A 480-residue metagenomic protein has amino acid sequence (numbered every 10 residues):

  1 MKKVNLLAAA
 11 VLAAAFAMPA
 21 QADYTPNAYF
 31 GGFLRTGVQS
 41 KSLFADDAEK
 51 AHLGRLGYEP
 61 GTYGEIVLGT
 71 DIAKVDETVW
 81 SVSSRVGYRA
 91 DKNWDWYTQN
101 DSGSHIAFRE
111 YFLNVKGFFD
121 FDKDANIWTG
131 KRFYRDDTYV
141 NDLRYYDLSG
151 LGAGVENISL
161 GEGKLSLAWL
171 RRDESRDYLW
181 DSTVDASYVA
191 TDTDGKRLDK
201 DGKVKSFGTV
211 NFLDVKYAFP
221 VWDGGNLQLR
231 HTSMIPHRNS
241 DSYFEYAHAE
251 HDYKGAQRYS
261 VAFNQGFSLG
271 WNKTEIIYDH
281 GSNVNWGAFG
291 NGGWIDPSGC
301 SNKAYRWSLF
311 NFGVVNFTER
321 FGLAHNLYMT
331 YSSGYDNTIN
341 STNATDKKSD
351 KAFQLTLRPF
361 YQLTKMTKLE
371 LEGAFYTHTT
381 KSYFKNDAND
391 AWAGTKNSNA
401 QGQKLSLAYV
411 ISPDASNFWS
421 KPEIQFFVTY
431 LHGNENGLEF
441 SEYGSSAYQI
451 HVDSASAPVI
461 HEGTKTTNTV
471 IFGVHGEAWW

Functional and structural regions predicted by a protein language model:
K2-V4, A8-D122, I127-W128, E156-L165 (+3 more regions): Beta-barrel outer-membrane channel/assembly domains of diderm bacteria
T25, G57-Y63, G103-E110, R144-G150 (+7 more regions): Transmembrane beta-barrel outer-membrane domains
N27-Y29, Y63-E65, S81-S83, F108-E110 (+8 more regions): Extracellular structured ligand-interaction cores
T36-S42, V86-K92, K131-R135, W169-S175 (+7 more regions): Transmembrane beta-strands of outer-membrane beta-barrel pores
Q39-F121, F133-Y146, Y178, K196-K203 (+4 more regions): Surface-exposed loop and membrane-interface regions of Gram-negative outer-membrane beta-barrel proteins
G117, W180-D201, L363, T377-S406 (+3 more regions): Outer-membrane beta-barrel transmembrane domain signature
R144-A262: Aromatic- and glycine-enriched pocket-lining scaffold segments that form the walls of small-molecule binding clefts
L213, A218-S406, I411: Detector for outer-membrane/organellar transmembrane beta-barrel domains, recognizing the amphipathic beta-strand
